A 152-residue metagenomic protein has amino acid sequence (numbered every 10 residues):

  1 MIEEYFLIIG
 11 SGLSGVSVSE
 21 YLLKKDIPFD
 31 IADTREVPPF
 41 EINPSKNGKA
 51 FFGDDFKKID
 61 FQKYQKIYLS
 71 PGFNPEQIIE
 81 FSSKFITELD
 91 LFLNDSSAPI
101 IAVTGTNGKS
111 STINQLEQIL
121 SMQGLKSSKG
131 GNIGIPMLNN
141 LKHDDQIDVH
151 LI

Functional and structural regions predicted by a protein language model:
M1-T87: N-terminal leader/targeting and accessory segments in enzymes
L23, K58-Q62, P71, P75-I152: Phosphate-binding loop of NTP-binding sites
